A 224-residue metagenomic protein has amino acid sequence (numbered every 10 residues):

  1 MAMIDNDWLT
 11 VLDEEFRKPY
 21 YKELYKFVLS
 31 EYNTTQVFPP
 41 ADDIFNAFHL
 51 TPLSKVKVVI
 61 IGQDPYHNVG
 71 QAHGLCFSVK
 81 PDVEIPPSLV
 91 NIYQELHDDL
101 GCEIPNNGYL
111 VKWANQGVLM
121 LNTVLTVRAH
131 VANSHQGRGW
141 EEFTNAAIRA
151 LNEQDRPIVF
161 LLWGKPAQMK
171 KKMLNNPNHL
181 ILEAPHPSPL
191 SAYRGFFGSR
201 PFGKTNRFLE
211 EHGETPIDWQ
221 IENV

Functional and structural regions predicted by a protein language model:
M1-V11: Short, extreme N-terminal leader segments that mark the start of a protein/domain
A2, E14-V159, P166-M169, L174 (+5 more regions): A polyanion-binding, active-site-adjacent surface
F196: C-terminal substrate-binding/active-site "lid" region of AdoMet-derived donor-dependent transferases
